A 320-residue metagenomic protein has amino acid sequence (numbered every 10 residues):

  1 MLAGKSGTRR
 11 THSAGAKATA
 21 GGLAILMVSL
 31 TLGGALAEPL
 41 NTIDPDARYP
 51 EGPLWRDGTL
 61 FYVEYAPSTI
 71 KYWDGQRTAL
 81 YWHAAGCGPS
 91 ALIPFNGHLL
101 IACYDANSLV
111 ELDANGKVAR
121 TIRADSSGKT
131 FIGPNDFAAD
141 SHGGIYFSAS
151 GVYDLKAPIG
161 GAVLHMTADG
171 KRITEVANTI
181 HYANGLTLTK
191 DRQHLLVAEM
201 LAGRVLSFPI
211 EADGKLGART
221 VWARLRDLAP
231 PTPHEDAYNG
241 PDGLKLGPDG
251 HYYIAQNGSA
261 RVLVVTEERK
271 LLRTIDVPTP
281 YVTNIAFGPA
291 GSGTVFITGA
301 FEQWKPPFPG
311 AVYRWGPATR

Functional and structural regions predicted by a protein language model:
L36-D46, R219-T220: A short helix->beta-strand "capping" segment at the edge of beta-propeller domains
D44-T59, Y65, A84-C103, S108 (+6 more regions): Beta-rich, blade/repeat-based domains predominating in secreted/periplasmic proteins but also intracellular
D57, W73, F95-N96, L112-K117 (+7 more regions): Flexible "stalk/tail and boundary" regions
Y65-A66, Y104-D105, D154-G161, M200-L201 (+2 more regions): Short, solvent-exposed loop/turn segments at conserved positions within beta-propeller repeat blades
T69-K71, S108-V110, G161-L164, R204-L206 (+2 more regions): A short loop-to-beta-strand structural motif that recurs across blades of beta-propeller domains
A79-A84, R120-A124, T174-A177, L216-R226 (+1 more regions): Beta-propeller fold detector
D113-Y153, G160: Asp-box/WD-like beta-propeller blade repeats and closely related beta-sheet repeat scaffolds
F208-K215, P317-R320: Short loop/turn segments immediately following beta-strands, especially the blade-tip and inter-blade linker loops
